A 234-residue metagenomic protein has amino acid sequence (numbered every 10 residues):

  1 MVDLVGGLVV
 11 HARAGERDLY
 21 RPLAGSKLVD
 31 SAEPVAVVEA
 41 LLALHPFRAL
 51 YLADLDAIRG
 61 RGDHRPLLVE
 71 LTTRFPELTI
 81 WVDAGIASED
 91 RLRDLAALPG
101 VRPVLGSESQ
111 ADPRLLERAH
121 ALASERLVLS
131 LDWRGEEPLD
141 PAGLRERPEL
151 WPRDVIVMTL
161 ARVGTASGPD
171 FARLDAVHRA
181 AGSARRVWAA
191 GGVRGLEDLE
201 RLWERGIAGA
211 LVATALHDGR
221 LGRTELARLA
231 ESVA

Functional and structural regions predicted by a protein language model:
M1, Y51-A53, W81-G85, V104-G106 (+4 more regions): A cross-family glycoside hydrolase active-site/sugar-binding cleft signature
V2-S26, D90-A166: Conserved anion-binding
S31-R48: A short, N-terminal amphipathic alpha-helix
A49-D63, V157-T165: Glycine-rich, proline-tolerant flexible connector loops at the mouths of alpha/beta enzymes
G62-E70, L139-E146, S167-A176, A227: Charged helix-capping and loop-helix junction motifs
T73-L78, E125, A184-R185, R228-V233: Short acidic, glycine/proline-enriched helix-loop-strand junctions
R74, T79-P103, A119, L144-L150 (+1 more regions): Catalytic cores of alpha/beta
L115-L122, E200-A234: C-terminal helical cap(s) of enzyme catalytic domains, especially alpha/beta-barrels
